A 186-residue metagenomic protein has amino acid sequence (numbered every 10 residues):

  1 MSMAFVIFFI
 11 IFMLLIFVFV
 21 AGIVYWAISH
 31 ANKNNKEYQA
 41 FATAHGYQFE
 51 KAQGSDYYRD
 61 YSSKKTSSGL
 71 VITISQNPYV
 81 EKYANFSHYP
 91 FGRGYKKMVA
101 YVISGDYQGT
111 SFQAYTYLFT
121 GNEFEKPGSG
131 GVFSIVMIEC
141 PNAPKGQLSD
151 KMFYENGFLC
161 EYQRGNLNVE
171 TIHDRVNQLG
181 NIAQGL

Functional and structural regions predicted by a protein language model:
M1-L14: Feature marks short, highly hydrophobic, charge-poor N-terminal signal-anchor/signal peptide-like helices that anchor
F5-I7, N32, T43, N85: Intrinsic disorder/low-complexity segments
I10, V20-V24, E161: Generic, low-specificity signal for short hydrophobic/alpha-helical stretches with a mild N-terminal bias, encompassing
F12, I16-V20, D150: A generic structural signal for ordered alpha-helices
V18-H45: Transmembrane-cytosolic junction motif
E37-H45, K51, D56-L186: Charged, low-complexity intrinsically disordered regions
